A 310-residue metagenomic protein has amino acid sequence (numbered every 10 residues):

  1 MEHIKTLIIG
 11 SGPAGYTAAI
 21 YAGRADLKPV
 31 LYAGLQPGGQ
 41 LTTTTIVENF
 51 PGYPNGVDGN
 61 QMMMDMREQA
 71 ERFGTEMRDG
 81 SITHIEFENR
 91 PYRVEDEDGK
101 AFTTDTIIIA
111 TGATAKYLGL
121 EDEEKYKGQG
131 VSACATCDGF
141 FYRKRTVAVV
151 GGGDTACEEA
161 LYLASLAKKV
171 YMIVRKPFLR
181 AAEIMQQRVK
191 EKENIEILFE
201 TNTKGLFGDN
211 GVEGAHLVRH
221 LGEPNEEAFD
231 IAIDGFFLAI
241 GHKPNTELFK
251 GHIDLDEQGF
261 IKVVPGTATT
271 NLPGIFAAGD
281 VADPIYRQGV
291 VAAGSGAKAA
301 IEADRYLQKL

Functional and structural regions predicted by a protein language model:
E2-F73, C157-E183, D256: Beta1-alpha1 glycine-rich phosphate/pyrophosphate-binding loop at the start of Rossmann-like nucleotide-binding domains
H3-K5, D79-G80, R143-R145, E200 (+1 more regions): Phosphate-coordination loops involved in phosphoryl transfer and adenosine-cofactor binding
G10, A33, T111, G151 (+3 more regions): Short beta-strand/turn micro-motifs composed of small residues that flank or help shape donor/cofactor-binding pockets
G12-P13, Q36, A113-A115, D154-T155 (+1 more regions): Residue-level detector of alpha-helix initiation sites
A70-N89, R93-D96, A101-F102, S165-P265 (+1 more regions): A Rossmann-like FAD-binding core segment of flavoenzymes
M77-F140: Glycine/small-residue-rich loop that forms an oxyanion/phosphate-binding "nest" at active or ligand-binding sites
G119, K125-F141, I240-V291, S295 (+1 more regions): FAD-site-proximal beta/loop scaffold in flavoenzymes
